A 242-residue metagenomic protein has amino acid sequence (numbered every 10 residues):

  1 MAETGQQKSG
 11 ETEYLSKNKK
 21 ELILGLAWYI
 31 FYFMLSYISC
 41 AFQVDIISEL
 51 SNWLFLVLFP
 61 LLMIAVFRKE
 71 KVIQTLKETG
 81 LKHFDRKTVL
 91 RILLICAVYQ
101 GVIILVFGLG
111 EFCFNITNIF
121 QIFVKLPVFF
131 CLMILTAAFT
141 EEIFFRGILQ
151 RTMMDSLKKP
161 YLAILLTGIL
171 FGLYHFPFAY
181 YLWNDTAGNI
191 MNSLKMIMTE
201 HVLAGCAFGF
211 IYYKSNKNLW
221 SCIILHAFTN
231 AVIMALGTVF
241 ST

Functional and structural regions predicted by a protein language model:
M1-D85, I104, A231-T242: N-terminal, membrane-interfacial amphipathic/helix-forming hydrophobic leader that caps and precedes the first
E3-T4, A97, G172, I223: Intrinsic low-complexity/disordered segments
S16-W28, S51-F55, K87-I95, K125-F129 (+6 more regions): Alpha-helical transmembrane segments of integral membrane proteins
F42-E49, I73-T140, D155-S156, D185-S193: Juxtamembrane helix-loop-helix connectors linking adjacent transmembrane helices in multi-pass membrane enzymes
L126-T242: Transmembrane helix-loop-helix hairpins at the membrane interface of multi-pass integral membrane proteins
